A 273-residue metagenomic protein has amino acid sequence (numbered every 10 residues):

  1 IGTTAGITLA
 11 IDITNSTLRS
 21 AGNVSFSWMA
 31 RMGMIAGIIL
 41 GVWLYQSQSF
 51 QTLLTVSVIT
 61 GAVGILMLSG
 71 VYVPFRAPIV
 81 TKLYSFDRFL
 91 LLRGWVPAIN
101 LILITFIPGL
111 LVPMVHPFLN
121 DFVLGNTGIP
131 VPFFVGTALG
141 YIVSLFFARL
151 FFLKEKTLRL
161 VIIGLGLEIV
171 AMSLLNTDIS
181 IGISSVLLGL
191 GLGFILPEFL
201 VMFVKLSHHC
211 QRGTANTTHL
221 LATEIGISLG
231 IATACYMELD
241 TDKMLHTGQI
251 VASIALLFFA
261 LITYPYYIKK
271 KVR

Functional and structural regions predicted by a protein language model:
I1-M29: Cytoplasmic helix-loop-helix junction between adjacent transmembrane helices in 12-TM secondary transporters
L18-V42, L220-I231: Glycine-rich segments within core transmembrane alpha-helices of 12-TM secondary carriers
T52-G70, L245-Y267: Symmetry-related core transmembrane helices of the 12-TM Major Facilitator Superfamily/SLC fold
L90-L111, V186-L187: Pair of pore-lining "gating" transmembrane helices in MFS-fold secondary transporters
L110-P132: Short amphipathic helix-loop junctions that connect adjacent transmembrane helices in Major Facilitator Superfamily/SLC
I129-K154, G164-E168: Transmembrane alpha-helices of Major Facilitator/SLC transporters
E155-F199: C-terminal transmembrane helical hairpin of 12-TM major facilitator-type secondary transporters
M202-D242: A late C-terminal transmembrane helix in Major Facilitator Superfamily
